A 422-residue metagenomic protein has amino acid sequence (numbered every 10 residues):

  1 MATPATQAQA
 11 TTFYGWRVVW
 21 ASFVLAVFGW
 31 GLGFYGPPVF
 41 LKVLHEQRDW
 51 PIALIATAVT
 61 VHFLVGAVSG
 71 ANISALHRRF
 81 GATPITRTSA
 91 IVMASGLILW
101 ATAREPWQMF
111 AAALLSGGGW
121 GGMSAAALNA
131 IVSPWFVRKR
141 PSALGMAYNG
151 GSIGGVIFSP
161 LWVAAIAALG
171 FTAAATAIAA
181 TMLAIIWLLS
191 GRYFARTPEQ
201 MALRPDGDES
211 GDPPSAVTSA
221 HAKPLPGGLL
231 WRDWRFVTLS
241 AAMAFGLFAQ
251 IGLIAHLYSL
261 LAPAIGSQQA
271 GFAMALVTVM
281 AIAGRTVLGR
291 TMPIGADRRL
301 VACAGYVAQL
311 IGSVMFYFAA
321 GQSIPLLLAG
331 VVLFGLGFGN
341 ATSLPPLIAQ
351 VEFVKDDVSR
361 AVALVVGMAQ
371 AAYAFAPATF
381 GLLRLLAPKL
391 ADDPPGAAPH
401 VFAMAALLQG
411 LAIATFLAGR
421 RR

Functional and structural regions predicted by a protein language model:
R17-I52, S69-I73, S159, L253-Y258 (+1 more regions): Extracytoplasmic
F34-L41, G228-G289, A376-P377: Extracytoplasmic gate region of multi-pass secondary transporters
V68-P106: Conserved MFS/SLC helix-loop-helix module at the cytosolic interface between two early adjacent transmembrane helices
S69-A82, G284-D297, R384: Helix-to-loop junctions at the C-terminal end of transmembrane segments in multipass secondary transporters
G122-F136, N340-F353: Intracellular juxtamembrane helix-capping segments at the cytosolic ends of symmetry-related transmembrane helices
G151-P198: Helix-loop-helix hairpin linking two adjacent transmembrane segments in secondary transporters
G155, F338, E352-K389: A late C-terminal transmembrane helix in Major Facilitator Superfamily
V277-A281, V287, A296-I348: C-terminal transmembrane helical hairpin of 12-TM major facilitator-type secondary transporters
